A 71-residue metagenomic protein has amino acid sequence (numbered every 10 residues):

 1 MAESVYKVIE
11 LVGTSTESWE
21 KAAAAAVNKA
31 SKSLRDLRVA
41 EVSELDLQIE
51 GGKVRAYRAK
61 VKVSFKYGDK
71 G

Functional and structural regions predicted by a protein language model:
M1-A2, G71: Basic/polar N-terminal segments that are highly enriched at the extreme N-terminus, encompassing both cleavable
S4-L37: Short, well-ordered alpha-helical segments
Y6-V8, E44, A56-K62: Broad gene-expression machinery/nucleic-acid interaction feature
G13-S15, E44, V61, F65-Y67: Flexible glycine-/small-residue-rich
R35-E41, R58: Cystatin/cathelin-like cysteine-protease inhibitor module
A40-Q48: Short, conserved loop-to-beta-strand elements that form functional interface hotspots
G52-G71: C-terminal structural segments of small proteins and small subunits
